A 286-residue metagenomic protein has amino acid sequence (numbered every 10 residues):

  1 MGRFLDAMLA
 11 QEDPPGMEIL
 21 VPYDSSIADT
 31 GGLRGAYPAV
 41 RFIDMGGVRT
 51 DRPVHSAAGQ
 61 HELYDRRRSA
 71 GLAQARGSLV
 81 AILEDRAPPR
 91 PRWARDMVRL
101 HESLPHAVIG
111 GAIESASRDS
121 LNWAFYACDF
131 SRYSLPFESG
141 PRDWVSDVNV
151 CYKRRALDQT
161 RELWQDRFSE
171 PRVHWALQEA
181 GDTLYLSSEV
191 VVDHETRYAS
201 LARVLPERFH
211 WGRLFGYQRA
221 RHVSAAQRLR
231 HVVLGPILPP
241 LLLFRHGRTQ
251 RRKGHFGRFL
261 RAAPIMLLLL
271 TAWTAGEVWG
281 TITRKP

Functional and structural regions predicted by a protein language model:
D6-G16: Short, acidic, metal-binding catalytic loop of nucleotide-sugar glycosyltransferases
Y23-G32, G46-R49, A87-P88: A conserved acidic beta->alpha catalytic loop
V48-A75: Glycine-rich, basic loop-to-helix element that forms the pyrophosphate-binding segment of sugar-nucleotide handling
V80: Short aromatic/hydrophobic "clamp" motif used to bind/position activated sugar donors
P91-N122: Conserved donor NDP-sugar-binding/catalytic core segment of glycosyltransferases
Y133-Y152, D166-F168: A recurrent flexible, glycine/aromatic-enriched loop bordering the glycosyltransferase active site that acts as
V150, A156-T160, D166-A202: A short, conserved alpha-helix in the catalytic core of glycosyltransferases
L184, D193-L269: Active-site-adjacent helix/loop segment of glycosyltransferases that harbors family-specific signature motifs
